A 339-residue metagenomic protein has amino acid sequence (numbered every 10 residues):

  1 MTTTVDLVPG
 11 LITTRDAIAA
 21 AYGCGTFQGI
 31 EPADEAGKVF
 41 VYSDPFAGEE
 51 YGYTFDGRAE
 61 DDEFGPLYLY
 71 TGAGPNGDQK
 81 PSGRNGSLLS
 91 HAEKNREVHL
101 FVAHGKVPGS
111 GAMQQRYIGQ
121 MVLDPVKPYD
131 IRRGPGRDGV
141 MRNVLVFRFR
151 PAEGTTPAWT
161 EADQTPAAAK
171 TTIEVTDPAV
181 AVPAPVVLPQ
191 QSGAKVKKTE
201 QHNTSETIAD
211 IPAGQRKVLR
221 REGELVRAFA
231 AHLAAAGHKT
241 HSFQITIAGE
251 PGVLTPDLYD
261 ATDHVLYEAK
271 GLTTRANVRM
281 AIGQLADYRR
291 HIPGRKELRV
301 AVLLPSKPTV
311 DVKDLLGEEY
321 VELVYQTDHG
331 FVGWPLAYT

Functional and structural regions predicted by a protein language model:
T2-Q115: Acidic, glycine-rich low-complexity segments with interspersed aromatic residues
V102, P108-A112, G271-T274, R290-Y325: Nucleic-acid nuclease catalytic cores
S110-A181: Compact mixed alphabeta submodule
A158-K217: Interdomain/boundary linker segments immediately adjacent to catalytic/signaling cores
K195-I245: Acidic-basic catalytic patches of nuclease active cores, encompassing PD-(D/E)XK and other metal-cofactor nuclease
F229, L258-T273: Conserved catalytic cores of phosphodiester-cleaving nucleases, focusing on short active-site segments
T273-Q284: Active-site-adjacent loop/helix micro-motif of nuclease/hydrolase catalytic cores
E322-V332, L336-T339: Charged, structured surface patches that assemble and position nucleic-acid processing machinery
